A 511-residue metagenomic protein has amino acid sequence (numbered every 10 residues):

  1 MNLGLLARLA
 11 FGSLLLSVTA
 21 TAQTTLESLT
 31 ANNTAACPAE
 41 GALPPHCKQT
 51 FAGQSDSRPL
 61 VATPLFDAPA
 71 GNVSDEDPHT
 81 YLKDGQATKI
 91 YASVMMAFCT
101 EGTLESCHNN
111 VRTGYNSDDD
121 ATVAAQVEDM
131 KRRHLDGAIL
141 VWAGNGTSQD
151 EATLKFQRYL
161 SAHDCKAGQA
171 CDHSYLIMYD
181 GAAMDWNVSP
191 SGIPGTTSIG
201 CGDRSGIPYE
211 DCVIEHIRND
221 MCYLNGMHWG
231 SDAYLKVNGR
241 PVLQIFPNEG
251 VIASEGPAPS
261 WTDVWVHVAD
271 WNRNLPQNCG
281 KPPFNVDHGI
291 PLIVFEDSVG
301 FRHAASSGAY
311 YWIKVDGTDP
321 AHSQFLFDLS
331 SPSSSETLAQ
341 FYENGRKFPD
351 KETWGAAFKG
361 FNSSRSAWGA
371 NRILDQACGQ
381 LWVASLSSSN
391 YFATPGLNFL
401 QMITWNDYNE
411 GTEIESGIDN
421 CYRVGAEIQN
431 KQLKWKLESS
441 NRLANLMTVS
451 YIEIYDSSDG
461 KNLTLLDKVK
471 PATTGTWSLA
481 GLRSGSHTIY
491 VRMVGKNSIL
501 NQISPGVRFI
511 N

Functional and structural regions predicted by a protein language model:
M1-L5: N-terminal secretory signal peptides that target proteins for export/translocation
R8-V18: Bacterial N-terminal signal peptides
A20-A22: Boundary at the C-terminal end of the N-terminal hydrophobic targeting segment
L26-L443, M447-N511: Glycan-processing catalytic domains of CAZymes
